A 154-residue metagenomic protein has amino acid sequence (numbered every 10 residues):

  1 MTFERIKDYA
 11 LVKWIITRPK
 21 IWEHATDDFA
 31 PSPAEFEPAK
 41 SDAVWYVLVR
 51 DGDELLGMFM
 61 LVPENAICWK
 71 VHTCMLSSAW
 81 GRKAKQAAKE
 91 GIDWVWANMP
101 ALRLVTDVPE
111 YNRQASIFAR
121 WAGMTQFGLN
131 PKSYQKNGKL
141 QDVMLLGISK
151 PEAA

Functional and structural regions predicted by a protein language model:
M1-A30: Short amphipathic alpha-helix that is part of the acyltransferase structural core
F36-L48: A short helix-loop-beta-strand connector motif used in the catalytic cores of GNAT acetyltransferases and, in some
D53-V62, W69-K70: Conserved beta-strand in the GNAT
E54-G57, Q114, L140: Glycine-rich acetyl-CoA-binding "A-motif" of GNAT/NAT acetyltransferases
A66-S78, D107: Conserved acetyl-CoA binding element of GNAT-fold acetyltransferases
G81-W96, I117, W121: Conserved acetyl-CoA-binding loop-helix of GNAT-fold acetyltransferases
V105-R120, S133-Y134: Conserved beta-strand-loop-alpha-helix junction that forms the acyl-donor binding cleft
D107, T125-Q141: Conserved catalytic-core motifs of GNAT/GCN5-like acyltransferases
